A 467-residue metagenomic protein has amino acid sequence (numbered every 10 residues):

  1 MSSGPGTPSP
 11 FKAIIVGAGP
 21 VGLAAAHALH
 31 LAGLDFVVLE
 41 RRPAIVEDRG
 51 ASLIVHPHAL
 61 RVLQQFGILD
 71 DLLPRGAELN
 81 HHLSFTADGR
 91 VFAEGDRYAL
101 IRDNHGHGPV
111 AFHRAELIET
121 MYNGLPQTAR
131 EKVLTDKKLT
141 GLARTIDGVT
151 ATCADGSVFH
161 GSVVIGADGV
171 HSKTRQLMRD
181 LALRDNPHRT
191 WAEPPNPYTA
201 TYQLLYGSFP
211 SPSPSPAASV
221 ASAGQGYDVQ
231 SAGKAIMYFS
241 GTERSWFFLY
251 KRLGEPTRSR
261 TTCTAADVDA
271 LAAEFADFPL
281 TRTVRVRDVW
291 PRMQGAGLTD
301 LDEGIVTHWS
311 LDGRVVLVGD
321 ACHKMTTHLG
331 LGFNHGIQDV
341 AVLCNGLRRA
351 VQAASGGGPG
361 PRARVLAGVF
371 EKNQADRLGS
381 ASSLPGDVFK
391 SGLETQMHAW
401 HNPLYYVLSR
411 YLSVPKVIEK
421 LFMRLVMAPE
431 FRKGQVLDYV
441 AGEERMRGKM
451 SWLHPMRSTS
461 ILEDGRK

Functional and structural regions predicted by a protein language model:
S2-F11, N345-K467: C-terminal helical "tail/cap" subdomain of flavin- and related membrane-associated enzymes
A13-I15, F36: Conserved hydrophobic helix-helix packing surfaces used for dimerization/oligomerization
A18-L31, L39, I165, G297-K390: Conserved mid-domain beta->alpha element of the FAD-binding
V21, A44, H171: Conserved Rossmann-like nucleotide-cofactor binding loop
H30-A51: Glycine-rich FAD pyrophosphate-binding loop
R49-G124, A143: Active-site-adjacent segment of FAD-dependent monooxygenases/related oxidoreductases
P74-E78, K132, D277-Q294, A354-E371 (+1 more regions): Acidic/histidine metal-binding catalytic segments
Y122-L298, I305, S310: Conserved FAD-binding catalytic core of PHBH/FMO-like flavoproteins
